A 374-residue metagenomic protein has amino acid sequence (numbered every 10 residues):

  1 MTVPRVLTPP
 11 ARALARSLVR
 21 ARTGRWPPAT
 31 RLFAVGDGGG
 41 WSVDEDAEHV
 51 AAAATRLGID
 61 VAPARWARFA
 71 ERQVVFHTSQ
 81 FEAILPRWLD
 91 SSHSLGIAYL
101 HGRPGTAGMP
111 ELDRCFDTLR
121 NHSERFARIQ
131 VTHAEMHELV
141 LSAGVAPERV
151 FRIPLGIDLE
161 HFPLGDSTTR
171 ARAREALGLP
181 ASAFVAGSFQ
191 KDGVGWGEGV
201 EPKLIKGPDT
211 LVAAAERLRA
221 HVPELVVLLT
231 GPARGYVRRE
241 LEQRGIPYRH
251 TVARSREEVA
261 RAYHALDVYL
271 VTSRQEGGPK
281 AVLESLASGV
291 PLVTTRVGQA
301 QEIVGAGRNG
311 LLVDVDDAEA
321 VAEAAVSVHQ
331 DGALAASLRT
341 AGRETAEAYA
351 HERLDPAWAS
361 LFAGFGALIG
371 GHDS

Functional and structural regions predicted by a protein language model:
E135, G156: Carbohydrate-associated surface elements
L179-K206, V212-A215: Conserved donor-binding/catalytic core segment of Leloir-type glycosyltransferases
E224, G231, G235-A260: Nucleotide-activated donor-binding/catalytic signature segment of Leloir-type glycosyltransferases, i.e., the conserved
R261-L266: Short alpha-helical donor nucleotide-sugar binding micro-motif in glycosyltransferases
R274: Aromatic "clamp/platform" in nucleotide-sugar-dependent glycosyltransferases that forms part of the donor/acceptor
P291-T294, V304: Short hydrophobic beta-strand element within catalytic cores of glycosyltransferases and related nucleotide-activated
A306-G307, L311-A318, S327-G332: Conserved acidic donor-binding segment of nucleotide-sugar-dependent glycosyltransferases
A320, S327, L334-A348, A357-S360: A short, well-ordered alpha-helix in the C-terminal region of glycosyltransferases
